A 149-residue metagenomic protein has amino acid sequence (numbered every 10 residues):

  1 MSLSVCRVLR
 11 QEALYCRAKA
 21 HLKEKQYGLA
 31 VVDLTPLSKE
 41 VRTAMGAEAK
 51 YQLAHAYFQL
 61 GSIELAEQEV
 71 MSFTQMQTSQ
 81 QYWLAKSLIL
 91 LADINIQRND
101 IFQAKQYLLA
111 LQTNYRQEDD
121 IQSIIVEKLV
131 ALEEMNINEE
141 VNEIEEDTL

Functional and structural regions predicted by a protein language model:
M1-L149: Acidic, polar-rich low-complexity tracts and alpha-helical solenoid repeat scaffolds
